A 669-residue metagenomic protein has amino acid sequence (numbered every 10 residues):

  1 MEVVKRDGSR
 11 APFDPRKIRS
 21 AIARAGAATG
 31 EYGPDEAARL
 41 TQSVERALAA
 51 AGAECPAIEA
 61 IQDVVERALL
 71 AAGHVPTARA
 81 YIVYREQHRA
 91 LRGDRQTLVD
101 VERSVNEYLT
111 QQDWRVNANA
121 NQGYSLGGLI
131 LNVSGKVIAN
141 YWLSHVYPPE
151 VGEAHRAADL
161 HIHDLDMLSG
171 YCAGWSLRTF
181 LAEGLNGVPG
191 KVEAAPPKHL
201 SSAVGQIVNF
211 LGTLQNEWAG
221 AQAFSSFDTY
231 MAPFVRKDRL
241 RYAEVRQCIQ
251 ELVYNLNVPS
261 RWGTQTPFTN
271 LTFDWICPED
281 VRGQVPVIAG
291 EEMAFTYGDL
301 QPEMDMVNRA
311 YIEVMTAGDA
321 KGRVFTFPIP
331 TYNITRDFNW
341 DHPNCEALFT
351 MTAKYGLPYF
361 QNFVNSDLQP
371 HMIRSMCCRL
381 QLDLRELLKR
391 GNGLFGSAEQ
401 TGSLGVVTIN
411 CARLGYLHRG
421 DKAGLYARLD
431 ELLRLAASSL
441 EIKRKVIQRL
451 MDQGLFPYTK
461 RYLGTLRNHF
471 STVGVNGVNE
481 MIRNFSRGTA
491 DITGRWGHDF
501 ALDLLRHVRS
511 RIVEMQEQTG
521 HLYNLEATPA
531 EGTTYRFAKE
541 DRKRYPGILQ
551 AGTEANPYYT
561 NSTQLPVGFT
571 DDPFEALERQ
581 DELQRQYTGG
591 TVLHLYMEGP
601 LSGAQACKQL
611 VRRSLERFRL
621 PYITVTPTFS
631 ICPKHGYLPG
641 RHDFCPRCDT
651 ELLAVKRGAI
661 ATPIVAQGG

Functional and structural regions predicted by a protein language model:
M1-S104, Y108, T465: Charged, amphipathic alpha-helical regulatory modules used for macromolecular assembly or allosteric control
I22, F227, M231, M481-I482: Buried hydrophobic packing segments
E36, L40, A57-I61, A223 (+3 more regions): Residue-level detector of well-ordered alpha-helical segments, enriched for hydrophobic/aromatic packing positions
A90-L91, T97-R467, G488, G494-G668: Conserved catalytic cores of very large enzyme subunits
S439, G474-G477, M481: Amphipathic, well-ordered alpha-helical segments in soluble domains
N468-V473: Aromatic-lined, polymer-binding surfaces characteristic of secreted/periplasmic polysaccharide-degrading enzymes
E480-G488: Well-ordered alpha-helical scaffold segments within catalytic/enzyme domains
